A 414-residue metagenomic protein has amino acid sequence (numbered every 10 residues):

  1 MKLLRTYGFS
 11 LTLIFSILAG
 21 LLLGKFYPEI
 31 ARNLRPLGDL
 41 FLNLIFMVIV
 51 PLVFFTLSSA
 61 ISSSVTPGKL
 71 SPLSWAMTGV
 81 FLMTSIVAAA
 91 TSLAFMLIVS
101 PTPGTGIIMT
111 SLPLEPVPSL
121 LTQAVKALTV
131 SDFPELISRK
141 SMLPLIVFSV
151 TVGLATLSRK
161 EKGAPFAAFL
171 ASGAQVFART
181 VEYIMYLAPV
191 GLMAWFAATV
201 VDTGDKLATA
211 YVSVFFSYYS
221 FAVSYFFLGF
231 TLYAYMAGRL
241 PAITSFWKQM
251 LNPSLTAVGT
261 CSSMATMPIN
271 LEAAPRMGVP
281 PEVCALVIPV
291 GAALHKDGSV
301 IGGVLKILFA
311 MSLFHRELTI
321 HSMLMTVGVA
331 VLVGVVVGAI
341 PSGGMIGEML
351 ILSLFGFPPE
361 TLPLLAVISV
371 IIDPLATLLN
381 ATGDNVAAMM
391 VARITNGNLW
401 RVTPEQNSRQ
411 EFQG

Functional and structural regions predicted by a protein language model:
K2-L4, S10, I14, A19-K25 (+4 more regions): Signature of multi-pass transmembrane helix bundles
P28, A60-L70, G104, R159-A164 (+7 more regions): Juxtamembrane helix-boundary/capping and inter-helix hinge elements in multi-pass membrane proteins
N33-L34, S71, D205-S213, L240-L251 (+2 more regions): Membrane-water interface of transmembrane alpha-helices in multipass transporters/channels
R35-N43, P72, E135, A168-Y183 (+4 more regions): Short amphipathic alpha-helical coupling elements at transmembrane boundaries
F46, W75, G79, V212-F216 (+4 more regions): Internal alpha-helical transmembrane segments of multi-pass membrane proteins, especially GPCRs
G68-A76, R179-Y186, R276-A292, L318-S322 (+2 more regions): Membrane-interface alpha-helices at helix entry/exit sites of multi-pass transporters
W247-V304, V331-M345, I368-I371, L375-M390: Alpha-helical membrane segments and immediately flanking helix-loop junctions that form or couple to the substrate/ion
V304-G414: Transmembrane alpha-helical segments and their short flanking loops that form helix-hairpins/helix-helix interfaces
